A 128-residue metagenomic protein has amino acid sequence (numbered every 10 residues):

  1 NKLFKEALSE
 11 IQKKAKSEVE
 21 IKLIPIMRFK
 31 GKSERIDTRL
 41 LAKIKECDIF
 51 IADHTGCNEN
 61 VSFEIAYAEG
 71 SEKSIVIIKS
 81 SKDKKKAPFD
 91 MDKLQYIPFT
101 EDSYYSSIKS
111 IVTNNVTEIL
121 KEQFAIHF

Functional and structural regions predicted by a protein language model:
N1-I49, H54-F128: Conserved catalytic or regulatory cores that recognize and/or transform ribose-phosphate-containing ligands
